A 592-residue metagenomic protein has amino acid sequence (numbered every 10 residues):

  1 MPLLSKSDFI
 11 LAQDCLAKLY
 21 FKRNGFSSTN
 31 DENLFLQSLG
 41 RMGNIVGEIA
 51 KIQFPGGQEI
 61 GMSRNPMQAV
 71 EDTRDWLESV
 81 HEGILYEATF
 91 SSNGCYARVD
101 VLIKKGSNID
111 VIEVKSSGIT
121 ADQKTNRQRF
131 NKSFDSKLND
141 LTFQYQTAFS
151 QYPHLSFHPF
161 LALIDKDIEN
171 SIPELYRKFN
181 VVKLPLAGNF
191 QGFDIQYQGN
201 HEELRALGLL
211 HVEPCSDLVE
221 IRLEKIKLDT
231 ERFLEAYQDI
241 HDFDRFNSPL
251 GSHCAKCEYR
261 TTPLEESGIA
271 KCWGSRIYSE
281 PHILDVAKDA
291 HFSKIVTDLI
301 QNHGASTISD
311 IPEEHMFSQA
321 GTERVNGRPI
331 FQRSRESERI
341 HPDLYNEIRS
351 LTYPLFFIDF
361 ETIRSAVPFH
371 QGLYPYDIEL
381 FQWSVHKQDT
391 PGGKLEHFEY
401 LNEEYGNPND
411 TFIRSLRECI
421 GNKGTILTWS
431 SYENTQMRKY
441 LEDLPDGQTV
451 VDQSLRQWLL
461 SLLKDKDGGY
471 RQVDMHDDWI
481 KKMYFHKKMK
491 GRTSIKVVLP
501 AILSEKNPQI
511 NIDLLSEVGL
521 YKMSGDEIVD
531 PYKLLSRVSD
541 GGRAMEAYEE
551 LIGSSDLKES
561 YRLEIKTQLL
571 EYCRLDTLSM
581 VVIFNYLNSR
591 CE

Functional and structural regions predicted by a protein language model:
M1-E592: DEDD superfamily 3′-5′ metal-dependent exonuclease/proofreading module
